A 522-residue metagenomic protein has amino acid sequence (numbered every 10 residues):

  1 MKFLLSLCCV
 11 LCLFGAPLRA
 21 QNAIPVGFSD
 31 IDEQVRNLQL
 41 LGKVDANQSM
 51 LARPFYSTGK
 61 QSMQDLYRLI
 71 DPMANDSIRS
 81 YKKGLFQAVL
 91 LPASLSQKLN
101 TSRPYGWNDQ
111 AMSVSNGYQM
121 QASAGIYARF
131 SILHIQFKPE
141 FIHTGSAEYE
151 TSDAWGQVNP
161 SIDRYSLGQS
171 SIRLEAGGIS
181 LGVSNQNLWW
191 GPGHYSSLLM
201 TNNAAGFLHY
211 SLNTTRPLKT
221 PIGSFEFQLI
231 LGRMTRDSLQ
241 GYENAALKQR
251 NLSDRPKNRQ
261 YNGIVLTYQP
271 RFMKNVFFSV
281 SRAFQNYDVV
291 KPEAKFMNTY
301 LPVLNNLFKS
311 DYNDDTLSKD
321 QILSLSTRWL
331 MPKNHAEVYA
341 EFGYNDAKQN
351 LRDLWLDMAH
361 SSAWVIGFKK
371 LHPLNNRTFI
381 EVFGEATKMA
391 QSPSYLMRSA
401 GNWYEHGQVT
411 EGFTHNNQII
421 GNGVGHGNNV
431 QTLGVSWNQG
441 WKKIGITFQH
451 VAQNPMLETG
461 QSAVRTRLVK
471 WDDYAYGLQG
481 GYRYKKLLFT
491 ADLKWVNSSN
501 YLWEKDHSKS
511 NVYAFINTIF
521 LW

Functional and structural regions predicted by a protein language model:
M1-I24, W522: Bacterial Sec-dependent N-terminal signal peptides
F3, Q269-W522: Exposed, low-structure sequence patches enriched in small/polar residues
A20-N116, G125-S131: N-terminal periplasmic/intermembrane-space "pro-region" immediately following the signal or transit peptide
I24, S80-G84, A128-I132, E175-G178 (+5 more regions): Short loop/turn motifs that connect adjacent beta-strands in outer-membrane beta-barrel proteins
A111-V114, M234-K257, L354-D357: Outer-membrane beta-barrel proteins
L133-H134, E140, T144, S161-D237 (+2 more regions): Outer membrane beta-barrel
E148-R173, M200, E293-K295, L301-L323: Outer-membrane beta-barrel transmembrane domain signature of Gram-negative proteins, especially the mid-to-C-terminal
